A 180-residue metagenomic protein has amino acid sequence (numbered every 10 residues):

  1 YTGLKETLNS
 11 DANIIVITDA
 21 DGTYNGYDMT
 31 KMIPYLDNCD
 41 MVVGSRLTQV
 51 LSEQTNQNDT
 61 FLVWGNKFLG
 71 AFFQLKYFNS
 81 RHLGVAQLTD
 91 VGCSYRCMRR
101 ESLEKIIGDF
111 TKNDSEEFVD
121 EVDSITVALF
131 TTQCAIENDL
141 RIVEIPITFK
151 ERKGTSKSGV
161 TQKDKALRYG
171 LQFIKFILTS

Functional and structural regions predicted by a protein language model:
Y1-S10, I14, G26-N113, G154-V160 (+1 more regions): Acceptor/aglycone-binding surface of glycosyltransferases and processive sugar-polymer synthases
K5, K31, A86, D109-S180: Hydrophobic helical membrane-anchoring modules
G22-T23: Acidic metal-phosphate-binding loop of nucleotide-sugar-dependent transferases
